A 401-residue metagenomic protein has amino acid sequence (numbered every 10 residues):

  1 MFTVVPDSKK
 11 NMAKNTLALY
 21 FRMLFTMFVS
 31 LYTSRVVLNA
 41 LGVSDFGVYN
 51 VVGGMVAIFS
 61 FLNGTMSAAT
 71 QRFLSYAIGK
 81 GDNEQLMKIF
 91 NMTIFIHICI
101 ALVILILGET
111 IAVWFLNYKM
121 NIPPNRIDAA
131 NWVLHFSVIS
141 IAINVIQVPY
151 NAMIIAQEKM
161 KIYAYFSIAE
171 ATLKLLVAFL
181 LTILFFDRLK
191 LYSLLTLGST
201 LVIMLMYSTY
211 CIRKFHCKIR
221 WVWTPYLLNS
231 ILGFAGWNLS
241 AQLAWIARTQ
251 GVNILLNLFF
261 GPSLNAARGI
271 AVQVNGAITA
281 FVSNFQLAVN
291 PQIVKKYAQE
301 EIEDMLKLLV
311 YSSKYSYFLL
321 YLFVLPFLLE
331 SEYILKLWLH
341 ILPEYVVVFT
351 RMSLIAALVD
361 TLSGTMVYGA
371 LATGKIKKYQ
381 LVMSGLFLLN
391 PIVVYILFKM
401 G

Functional and structural regions predicted by a protein language model:
M1-M12, L189-S193, Y207-Q250, A288 (+1 more regions): Interhelical loop/hinge segments that connect adjacent transmembrane helices in multipass membrane
M1-S8, L24, I106, T110 (+6 more regions): C-terminal transmembrane helix end/exit motif
K9, A142-A169, F179, K190 (+3 more regions): Membrane-interface junctions at transmembrane-helix termini in multi-pass inner-membrane proteins
N11-Y76, L105-E109, S140, L175 (+1 more regions): Signature of the first transmembrane helix
R22, A164-R213, G233-F234, V272-N275 (+2 more regions): Hydrophobic alpha-helical transmembrane segments
V37-I58, I89, L189-L194, Y226-F234 (+4 more regions): Interfacial/gating helices of multi-pass transporter permease domains
G64-K80, A156, F215-H216, A271 (+3 more regions): Helix-loop junctions and terminal segments of transmembrane helices in multi-pass membrane transport/translocation
M92-M120, L180, L205-M206, L306-T361 (+1 more regions): Alpha-helical transmembrane segments of multi-pass membrane transport and lipid-handling proteins
